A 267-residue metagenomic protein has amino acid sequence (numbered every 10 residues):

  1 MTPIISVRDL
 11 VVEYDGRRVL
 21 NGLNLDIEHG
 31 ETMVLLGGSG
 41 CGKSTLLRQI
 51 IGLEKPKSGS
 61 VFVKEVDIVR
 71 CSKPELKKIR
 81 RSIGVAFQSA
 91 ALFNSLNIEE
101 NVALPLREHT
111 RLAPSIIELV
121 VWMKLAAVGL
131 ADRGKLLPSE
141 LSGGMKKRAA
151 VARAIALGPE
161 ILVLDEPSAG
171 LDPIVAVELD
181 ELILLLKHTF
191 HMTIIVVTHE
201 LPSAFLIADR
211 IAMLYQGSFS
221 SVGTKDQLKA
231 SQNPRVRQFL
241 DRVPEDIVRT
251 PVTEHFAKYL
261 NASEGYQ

Functional and structural regions predicted by a protein language model:
I51: Helix-to-loop junction immediately C-terminal to a conserved catalytic motif
G59-D67: Conserved ABC transporter NBD signature motif
L96-L104: Short coil-to-helix segment of the ABC ATPase nucleotide-binding domain corresponding to the Q-loop/switch region
L137-L141, M145: Conserved ABC ATPase signature
A156-E160: A short, proline-enriched helix->beta-strand linker immediately N-terminal to the Walker B motif in ABC-type P-loop
L162-D165: Catalytic Walker B motif of ABC-type/P-loop ATPase nucleotide-binding domains
Q216-G217: Conserved ABC ATPase "signature" C-loop
